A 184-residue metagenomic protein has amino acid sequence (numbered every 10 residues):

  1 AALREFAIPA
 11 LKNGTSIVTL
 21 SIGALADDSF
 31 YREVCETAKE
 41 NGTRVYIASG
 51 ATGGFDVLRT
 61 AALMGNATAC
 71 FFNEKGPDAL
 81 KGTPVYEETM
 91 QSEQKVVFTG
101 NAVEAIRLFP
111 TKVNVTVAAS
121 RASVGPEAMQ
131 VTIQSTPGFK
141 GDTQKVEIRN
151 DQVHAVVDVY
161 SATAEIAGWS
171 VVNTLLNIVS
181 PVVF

Functional and structural regions predicted by a protein language model:
A1-R4, V18-T19: Rossmann-like NAD(P)-binding element
R4, D27-D28, F55, E165: Loop/helix-junction capping segments adjacent to catalytic residues or to phosphate/diphosphate-binding pockets
E5-I8, N13, I22-R44: Rossmann-fold NAD(P)-binding glycine/threonine-rich loop
T15-L20, A69-F71: Short hydrophobic/aromatic-enriched beta-strand-loop microsegments
I17, E36, V179-P181: Short, intrinsically disordered/low-complexity patches at protein termini and at juxtamembrane boundaries
L20-G23, S49-A51: Short strand-turn motif at the edge of the Rossmann-like AdoMet-binding core
T43-Y46, A51-F184: Active-site-lining helix/loop region of Rossmann-like oxidoreductase modules
